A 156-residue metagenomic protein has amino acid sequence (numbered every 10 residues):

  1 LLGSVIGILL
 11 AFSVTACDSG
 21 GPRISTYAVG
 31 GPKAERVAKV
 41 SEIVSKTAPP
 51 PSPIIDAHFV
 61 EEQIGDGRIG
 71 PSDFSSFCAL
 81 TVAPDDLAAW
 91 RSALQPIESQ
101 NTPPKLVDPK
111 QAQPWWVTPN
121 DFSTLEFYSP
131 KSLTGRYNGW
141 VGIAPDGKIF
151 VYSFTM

Functional and structural regions predicted by a protein language model:
L1-V5: Bacterial N-terminal signal peptides that target proteins for export
S13-A16: C-terminal motif of bacterial Sec signal peptides marking the signal peptidase cleavage site
D18-G20: Bacterial signal peptide processing site
T26-P32: Immediate post-signal-peptide N-terminus of mature secreted/exported proteins
R36-P50: Short aromatic-glycine motifs in intrinsically disordered, low-complexity regions
P50-D121: Mature extracytoplasmic domains of secretory-pathway proteins
V82-P84, S153-M156: Secondary-structure transition/turn motif
K131-D146, V151-F154: Short, exposed beta-strand-loop hairpins at the edges of beta-sheets in extracellular/periplasmic proteins
